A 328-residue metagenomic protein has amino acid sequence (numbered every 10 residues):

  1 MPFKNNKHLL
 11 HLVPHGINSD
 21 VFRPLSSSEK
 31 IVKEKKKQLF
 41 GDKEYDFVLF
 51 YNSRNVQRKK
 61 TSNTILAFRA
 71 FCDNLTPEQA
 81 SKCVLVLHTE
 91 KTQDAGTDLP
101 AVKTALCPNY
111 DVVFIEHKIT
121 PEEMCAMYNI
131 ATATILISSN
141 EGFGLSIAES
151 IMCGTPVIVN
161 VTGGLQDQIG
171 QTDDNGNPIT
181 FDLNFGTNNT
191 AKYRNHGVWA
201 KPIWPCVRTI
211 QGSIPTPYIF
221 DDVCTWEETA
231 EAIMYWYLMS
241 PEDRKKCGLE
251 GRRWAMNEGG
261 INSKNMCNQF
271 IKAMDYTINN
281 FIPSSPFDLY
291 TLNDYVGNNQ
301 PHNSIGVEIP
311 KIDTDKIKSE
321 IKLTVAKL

Functional and structural regions predicted by a protein language model:
G16: Carbohydrate-associated surface elements
R23-D42: A short helix/loop element that forms part of the nucleotide-sugar donor recognition site in Leloir-type
E29-K35, N109-A131, G163: Conserved active-site histidine-acidic residue motif and adjacent donor-binding/catalytic loop of glycosyltransferases
G41-K59, I65-F68, L85: Conserved donor-binding/catalytic core segment of Leloir-type glycosyltransferases
K91, G96-E122, N175: Nucleotide-activated donor-binding/catalytic signature segment of Leloir-type glycosyltransferases, i.e., the conserved
S139: Aromatic "clamp/platform" in nucleotide-sugar-dependent glycosyltransferases that forms part of the donor/acceptor
P156-V159, I169-G170, G176-G186: Short hydrophobic beta-strand element within catalytic cores of glycosyltransferases and related nucleotide-activated
A200-L328: C-terminal amphipathic helix plus adjacent low-complexity, charged tail appended to glycosyltransferase catalytic
